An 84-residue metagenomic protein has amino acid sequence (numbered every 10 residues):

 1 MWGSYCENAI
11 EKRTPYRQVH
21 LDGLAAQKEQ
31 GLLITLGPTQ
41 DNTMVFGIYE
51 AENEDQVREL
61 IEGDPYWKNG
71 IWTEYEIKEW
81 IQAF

Functional and structural regions predicted by a protein language model:
M1-F84: Conserved, structured core segments of small domains
